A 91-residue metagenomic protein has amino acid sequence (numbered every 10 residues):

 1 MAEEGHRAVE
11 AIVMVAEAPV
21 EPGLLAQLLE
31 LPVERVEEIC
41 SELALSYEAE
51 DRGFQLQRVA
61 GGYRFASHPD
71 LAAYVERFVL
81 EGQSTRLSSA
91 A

Functional and structural regions predicted by a protein language model:
M1, L71-Q83: Short, Lys/Arg-enriched N-terminal segment that forms or immediately precedes the first helix of a structured domain
G5-E10, S88-A91: Short, leucine-enriched amphipathic alpha-helices that occur as contiguous helical runs
I12-V13, L25: Hydrophobic structural patches
V15-E21: Short capping segments at the starts of secondary-structure elements
V20, L31, T85-L87: Alpha-helical hairpin
P22-L28: A short acidic, leucine-rich amphipathic alpha-helix
P32-E42: Short amphipathic alpha-helical interaction segments
L43-A72: Charged low-complexity interaction tracts in eukaryotic proteins
